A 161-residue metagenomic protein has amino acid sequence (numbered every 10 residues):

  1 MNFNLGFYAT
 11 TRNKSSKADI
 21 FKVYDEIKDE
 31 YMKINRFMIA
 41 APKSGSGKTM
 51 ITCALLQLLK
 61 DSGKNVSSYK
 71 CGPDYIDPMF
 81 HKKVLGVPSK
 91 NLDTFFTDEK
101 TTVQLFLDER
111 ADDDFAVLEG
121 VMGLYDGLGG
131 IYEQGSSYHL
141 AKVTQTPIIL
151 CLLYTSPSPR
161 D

Functional and structural regions predicted by a protein language model:
F3-Y8: Short hydrophobic targeting helices and cationic amphipathic motifs that mediate membrane/organellar targeting
Y24-R36: Extreme N-terminal, non-catalytic leader segments that precede Walker-type/kinase nucleotide-binding cores
R36-S46, M50-D114: N-terminal phosphate/diphosphate-binding loop that engages ATP/GTP or pyrophosphate donors across diverse enzyme folds
M38, V117-E119, I149-C151: Structural motif
T97-V103, Y125-S137: Switch II of P-loop NTPase G domains
A116-G127: Switch II (G3) loop of P-loop NTPases
G135-L152: Inter-motif core of Ras-like GTPase G domains
Y154-D161: Conserved small/polar residues in nucleotide/adenosyl-binding loops
